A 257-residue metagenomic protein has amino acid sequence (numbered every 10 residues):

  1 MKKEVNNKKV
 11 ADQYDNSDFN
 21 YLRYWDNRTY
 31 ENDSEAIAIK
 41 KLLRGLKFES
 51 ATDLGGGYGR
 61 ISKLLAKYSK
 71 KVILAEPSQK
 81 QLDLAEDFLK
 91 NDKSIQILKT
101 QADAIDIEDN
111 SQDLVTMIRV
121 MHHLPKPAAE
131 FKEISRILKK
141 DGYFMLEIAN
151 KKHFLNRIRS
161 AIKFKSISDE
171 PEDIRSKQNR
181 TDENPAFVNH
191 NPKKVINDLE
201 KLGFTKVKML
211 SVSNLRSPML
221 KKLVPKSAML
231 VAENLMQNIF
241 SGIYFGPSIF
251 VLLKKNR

Functional and structural regions predicted by a protein language model:
M1-L46, R60-L64, Q81, L230-V231: Conserved class I S-adenosyl-L-methionine
T52, G56-A104: Class I SAM-dependent methyltransferase SAM/SAH-binding core
K63, P125-A129, N156: Short N-terminal helix/helix-N-cap motif within the alpha/beta-hydrolase-1
T116: A conserved beta-strand element that flanks and buttresses the S-adenosyl-L-methionine
R119-H123: Short catalytic micro-motifs in class I SAM-dependent methyltransferases
A128-Y143: A short glycine-rich, Lys/Arg-flanked "PGG" loop and its adjoining helix->strand segment in the class I
M145-E172: Conserved class I S-adenosyl-L-methionine
R159, K163-S166, V188, P192-N197 (+1 more regions): A C-terminal cap/extension of S-adenosyl-L-methionine-dependent methyltransferases that defines the acceptor-substrate
